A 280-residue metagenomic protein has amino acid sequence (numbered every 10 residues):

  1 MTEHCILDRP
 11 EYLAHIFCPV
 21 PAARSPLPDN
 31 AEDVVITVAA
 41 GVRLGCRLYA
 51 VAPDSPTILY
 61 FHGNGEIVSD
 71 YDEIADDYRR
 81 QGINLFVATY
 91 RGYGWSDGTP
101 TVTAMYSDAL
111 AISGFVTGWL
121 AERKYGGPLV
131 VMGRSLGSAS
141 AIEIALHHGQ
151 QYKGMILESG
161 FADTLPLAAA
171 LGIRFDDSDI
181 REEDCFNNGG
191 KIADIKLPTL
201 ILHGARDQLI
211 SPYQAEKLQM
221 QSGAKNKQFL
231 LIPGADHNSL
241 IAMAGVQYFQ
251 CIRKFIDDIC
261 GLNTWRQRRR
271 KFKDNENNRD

Functional and structural regions predicted by a protein language model:
M1-T37, G45, W265-K271, E276 (+1 more regions): An N-terminal hydrophobic leader/cap segment in hydrolases
N64-D77, D97: The serine-hydrolase catalytic nucleophile loop
Y78-D97: Conserved alpha/beta-hydrolase
P100-E122, G190: Alpha/beta-hydrolase active-site loop
S140-L197: Hydrolase active-site cap/lid region
D194-K196, I201-H203, D207: Short beta-strand/loop motif that positions the catalytic acidic residue of the alpha/beta-hydrolase fold
A205-I210, H237-S239: Acidic catalytic loop of the alpha/beta-hydrolase fold
A235-F249: Catalytic histidine-centered segment of alpha/beta-hydrolase-like enzymes
